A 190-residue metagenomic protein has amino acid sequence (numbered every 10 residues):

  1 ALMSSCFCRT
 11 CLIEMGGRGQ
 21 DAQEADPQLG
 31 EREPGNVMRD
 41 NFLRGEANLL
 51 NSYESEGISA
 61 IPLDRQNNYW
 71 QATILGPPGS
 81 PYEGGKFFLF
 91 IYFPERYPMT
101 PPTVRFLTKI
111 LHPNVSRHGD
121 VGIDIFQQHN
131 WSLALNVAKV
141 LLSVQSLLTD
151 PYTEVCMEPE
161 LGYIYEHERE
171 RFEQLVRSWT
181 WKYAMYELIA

Functional and structural regions predicted by a protein language model:
L2-K86, F90-A190: UBC/E2-like fold recognition across ubiquitin and ubiquitin-like conjugation systems, capturing catalytically active
